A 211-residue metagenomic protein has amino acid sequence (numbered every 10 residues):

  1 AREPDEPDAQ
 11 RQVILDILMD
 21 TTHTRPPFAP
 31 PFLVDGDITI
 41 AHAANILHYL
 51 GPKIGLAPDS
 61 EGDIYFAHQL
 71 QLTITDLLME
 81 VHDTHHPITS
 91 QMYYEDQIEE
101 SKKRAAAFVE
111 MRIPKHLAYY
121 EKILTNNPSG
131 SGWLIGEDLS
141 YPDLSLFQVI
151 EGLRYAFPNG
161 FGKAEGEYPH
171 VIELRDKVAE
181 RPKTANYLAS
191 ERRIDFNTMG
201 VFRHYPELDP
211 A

Functional and structural regions predicted by a protein language model:
A1-A107, Y205: GST-like domain detector, emphasizing the conserved glutathione-binding G-site in the N-terminal thioredoxin-like
G36-D37, Q148, N186: Hydrophobic positions within alpha-helical membrane elements
A43, D59-S60, H116, G136-D138 (+3 more regions): Surface-exposed loop/turn and secondary-structure junction residues enriched for glycine/proline
L47, R154, A185: Nucleotide phosphate-binding site architecture
L50, G62, Q69-E180: GST-like fold's C-terminal all-alpha helical module
T184-A211: C-terminal helix/juxtamembrane-tail motif
